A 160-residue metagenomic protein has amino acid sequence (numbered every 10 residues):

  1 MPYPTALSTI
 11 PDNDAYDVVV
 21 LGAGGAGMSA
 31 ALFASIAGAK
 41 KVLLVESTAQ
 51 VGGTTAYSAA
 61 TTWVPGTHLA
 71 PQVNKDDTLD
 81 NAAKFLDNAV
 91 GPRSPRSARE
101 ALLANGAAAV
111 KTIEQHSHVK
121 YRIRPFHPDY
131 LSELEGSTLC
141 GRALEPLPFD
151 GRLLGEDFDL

Functional and structural regions predicted by a protein language model:
M1-V18, I36-A39: Extreme N-terminal leader/targeting segments of oxidoreductases
P2-T9, S47-L160: Conserved N-terminal/central alpha/beta ligand/cofactor-binding core
D17-L44: N-terminal Rossmann-like FAD-binding beta1-loop-alpha1 element of flavoenzymes
